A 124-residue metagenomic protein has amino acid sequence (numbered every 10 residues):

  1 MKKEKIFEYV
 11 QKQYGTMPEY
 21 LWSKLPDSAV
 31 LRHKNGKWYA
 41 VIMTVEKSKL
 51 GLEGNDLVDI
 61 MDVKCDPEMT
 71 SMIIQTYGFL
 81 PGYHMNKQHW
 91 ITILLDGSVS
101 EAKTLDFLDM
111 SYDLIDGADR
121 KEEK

Functional and structural regions predicted by a protein language model:
M1-K124: Charge-dense, helix-prone N-terminal extensions
